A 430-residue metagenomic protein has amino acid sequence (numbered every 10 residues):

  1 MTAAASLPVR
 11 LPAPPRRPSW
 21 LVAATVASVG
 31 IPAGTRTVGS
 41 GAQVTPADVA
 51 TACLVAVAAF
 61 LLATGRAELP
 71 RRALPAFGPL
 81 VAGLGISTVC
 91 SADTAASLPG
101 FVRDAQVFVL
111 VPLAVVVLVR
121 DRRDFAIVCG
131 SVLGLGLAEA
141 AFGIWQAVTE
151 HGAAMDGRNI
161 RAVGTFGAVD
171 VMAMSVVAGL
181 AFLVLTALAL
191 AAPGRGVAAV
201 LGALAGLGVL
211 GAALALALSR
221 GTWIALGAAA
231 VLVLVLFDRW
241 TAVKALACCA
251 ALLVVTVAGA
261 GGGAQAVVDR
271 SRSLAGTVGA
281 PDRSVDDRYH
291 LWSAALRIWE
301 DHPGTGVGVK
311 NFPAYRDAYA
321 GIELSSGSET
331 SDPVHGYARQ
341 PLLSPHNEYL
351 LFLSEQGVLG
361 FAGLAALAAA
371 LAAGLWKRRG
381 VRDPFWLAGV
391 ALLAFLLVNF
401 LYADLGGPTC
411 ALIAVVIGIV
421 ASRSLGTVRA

Functional and structural regions predicted by a protein language model:
M1-I86, R123-G130, A189-L190, V197 (+1 more regions): Transmembrane signal-anchor hairpin modules in multi-pass inner-membrane enzymes, especially those that act on
A56-G65, L80, G85-A140: Transmembrane alpha-helical segments and their membrane-water interfaces
A126-R158, F166-L236: Alpha-helical transmembrane segments of multi-pass inner-membrane proteins
L226-A247, K377-V381: Perimembrane helix-loop-helix junctions
F237-A280, R297-D301, V309: A membrane-periplasm/extracellular boundary helix in multi-pass inner-membrane enzymes that assemble envelope glycans
V278-D286, K310-Y349: Interfacial juxtamembrane loops and adjacent helix segments that form the catalytic/substrate-binding surfaces
E355-A391: Hydrophobic transmembrane alpha-helices and their immediate junctions
A388-A430: Transmembrane alpha-helices of multi-pass inner-membrane enzymes
